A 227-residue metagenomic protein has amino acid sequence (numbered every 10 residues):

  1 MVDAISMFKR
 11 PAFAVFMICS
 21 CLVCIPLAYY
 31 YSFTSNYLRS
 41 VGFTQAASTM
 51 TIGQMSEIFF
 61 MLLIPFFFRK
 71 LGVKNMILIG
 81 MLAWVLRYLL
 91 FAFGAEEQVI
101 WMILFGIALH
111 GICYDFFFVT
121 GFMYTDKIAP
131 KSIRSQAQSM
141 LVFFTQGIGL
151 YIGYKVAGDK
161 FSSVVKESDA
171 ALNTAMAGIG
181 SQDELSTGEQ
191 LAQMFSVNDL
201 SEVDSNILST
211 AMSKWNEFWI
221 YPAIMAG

Functional and structural regions predicted by a protein language model:
M1-M17: Juxtamembrane intracellular "pre-TM" segments in multi-pass secondary transporters
A12-C19, V23-V41, Q45-M50, F118 (+2 more regions): Helix-loop boundary and gating motifs at the non-cytosolic
C21, R87, I100-F117: Hydrophobic core of transmembrane alpha-helices in multi-pass small-molecule transporters, especially MFS/SLC-type
T44, A129-V142: Loop-to-transmembrane helix entry/capping segments in MFS-fold secondary transporters and related SLC/MFSD carriers
F60-V73, F161: Helix-to-loop junctions at the C-terminal end of transmembrane segments in multipass secondary transporters
L82-E96: C-terminal ends and interior cores of transmembrane alpha-helices in multi-pass membrane transporters/permeases
F116-P130: Intracellular juxtamembrane helix-capping segments at the cytosolic ends of symmetry-related transmembrane helices
N216-G227: Symmetry-related core transmembrane helices of the 12-TM Major Facilitator Superfamily/SLC fold
